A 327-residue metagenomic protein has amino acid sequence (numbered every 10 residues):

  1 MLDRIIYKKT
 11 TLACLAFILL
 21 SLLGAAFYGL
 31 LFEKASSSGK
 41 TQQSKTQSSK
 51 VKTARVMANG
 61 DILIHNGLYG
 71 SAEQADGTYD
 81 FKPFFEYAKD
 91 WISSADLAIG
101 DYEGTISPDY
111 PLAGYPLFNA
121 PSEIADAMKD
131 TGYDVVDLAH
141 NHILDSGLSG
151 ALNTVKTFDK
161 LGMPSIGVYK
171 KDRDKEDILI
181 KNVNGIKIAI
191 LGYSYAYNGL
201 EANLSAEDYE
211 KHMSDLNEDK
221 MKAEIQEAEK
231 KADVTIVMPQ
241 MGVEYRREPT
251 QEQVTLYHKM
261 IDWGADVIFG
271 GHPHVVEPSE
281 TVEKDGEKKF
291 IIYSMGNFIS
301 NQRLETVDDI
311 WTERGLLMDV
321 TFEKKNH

Functional and structural regions predicted by a protein language model:
L2-D3, Y7-H327: Acidic, metal/ion-coordinating pockets
